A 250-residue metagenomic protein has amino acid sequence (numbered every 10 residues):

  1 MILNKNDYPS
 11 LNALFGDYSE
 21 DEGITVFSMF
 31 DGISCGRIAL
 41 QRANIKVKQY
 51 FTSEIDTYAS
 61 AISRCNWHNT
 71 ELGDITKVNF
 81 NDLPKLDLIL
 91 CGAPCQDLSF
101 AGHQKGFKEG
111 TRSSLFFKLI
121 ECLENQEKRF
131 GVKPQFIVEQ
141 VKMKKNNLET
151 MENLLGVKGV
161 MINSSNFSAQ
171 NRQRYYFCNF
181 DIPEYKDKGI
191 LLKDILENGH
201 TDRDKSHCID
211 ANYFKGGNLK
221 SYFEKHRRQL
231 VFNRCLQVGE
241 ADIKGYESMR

Functional and structural regions predicted by a protein language model:
M1-R250: Conserved active-site and SAM-binding loop architecture of S-adenosyl-L-methionine-dependent nucleic-acid
